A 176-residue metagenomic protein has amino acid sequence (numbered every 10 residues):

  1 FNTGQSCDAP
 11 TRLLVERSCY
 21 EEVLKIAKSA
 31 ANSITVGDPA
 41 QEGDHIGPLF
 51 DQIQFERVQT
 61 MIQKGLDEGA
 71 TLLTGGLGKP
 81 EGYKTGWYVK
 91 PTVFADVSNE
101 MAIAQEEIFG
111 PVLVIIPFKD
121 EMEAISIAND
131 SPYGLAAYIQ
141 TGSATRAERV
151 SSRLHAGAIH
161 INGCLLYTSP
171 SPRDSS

Functional and structural regions predicted by a protein language model:
F1-S98, I127, I161-C164: ALDH superfamily catalytic-core signature
T35, I62, E81, T85-S169 (+1 more regions): Conserved C-terminal structural/oligomerization subdomain of aldehyde/semialdehyde dehydrogenase
